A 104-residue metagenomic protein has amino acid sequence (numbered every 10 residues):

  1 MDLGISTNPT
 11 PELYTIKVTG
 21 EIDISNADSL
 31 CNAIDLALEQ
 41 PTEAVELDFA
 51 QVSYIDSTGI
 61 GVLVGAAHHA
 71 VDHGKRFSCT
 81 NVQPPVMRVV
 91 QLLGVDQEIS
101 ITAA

Functional and structural regions predicted by a protein language model:
M1-Y54, G65-A104: STAS-like cytosolic regulatory interaction modules
